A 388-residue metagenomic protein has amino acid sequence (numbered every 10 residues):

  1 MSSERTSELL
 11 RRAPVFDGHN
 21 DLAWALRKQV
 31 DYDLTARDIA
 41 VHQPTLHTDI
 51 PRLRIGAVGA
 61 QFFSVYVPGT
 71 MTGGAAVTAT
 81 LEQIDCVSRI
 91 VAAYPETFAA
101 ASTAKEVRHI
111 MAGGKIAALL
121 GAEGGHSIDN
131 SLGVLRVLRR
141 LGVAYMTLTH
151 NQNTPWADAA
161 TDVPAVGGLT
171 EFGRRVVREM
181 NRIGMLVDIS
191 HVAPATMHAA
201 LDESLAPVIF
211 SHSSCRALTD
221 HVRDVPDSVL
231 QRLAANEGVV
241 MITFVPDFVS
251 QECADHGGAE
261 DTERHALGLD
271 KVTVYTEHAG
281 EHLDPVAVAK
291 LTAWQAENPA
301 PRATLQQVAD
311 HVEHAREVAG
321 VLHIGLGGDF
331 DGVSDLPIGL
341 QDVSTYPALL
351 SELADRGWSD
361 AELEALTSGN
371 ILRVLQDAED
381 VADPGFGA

Functional and structural regions predicted by a protein language model:
M1-L169, R216, D220-A388: N-terminal hydrophobic targeting/anchoring segments and the immediately downstream early-domain regions of hydrolases
V91, V166-R182, A200-F210, L349: Alpha-helix-loop-beta-strand connector modules within alpha/beta enzyme cores
F98-A101, M185-V192: Catalytic beta/alpha-barrel core
S131-L135, T196-A206: Distinct, well-ordered alpha-helical segments
A165-F172, D188-T196, V225: Short, contiguous, pocket-lining structural segments that sit at or immediately flank catalytic/ligand-binding sites
I183-M185, P299-A300: Surface-exposed cleft-lining segments at the edges of enzyme active sites
